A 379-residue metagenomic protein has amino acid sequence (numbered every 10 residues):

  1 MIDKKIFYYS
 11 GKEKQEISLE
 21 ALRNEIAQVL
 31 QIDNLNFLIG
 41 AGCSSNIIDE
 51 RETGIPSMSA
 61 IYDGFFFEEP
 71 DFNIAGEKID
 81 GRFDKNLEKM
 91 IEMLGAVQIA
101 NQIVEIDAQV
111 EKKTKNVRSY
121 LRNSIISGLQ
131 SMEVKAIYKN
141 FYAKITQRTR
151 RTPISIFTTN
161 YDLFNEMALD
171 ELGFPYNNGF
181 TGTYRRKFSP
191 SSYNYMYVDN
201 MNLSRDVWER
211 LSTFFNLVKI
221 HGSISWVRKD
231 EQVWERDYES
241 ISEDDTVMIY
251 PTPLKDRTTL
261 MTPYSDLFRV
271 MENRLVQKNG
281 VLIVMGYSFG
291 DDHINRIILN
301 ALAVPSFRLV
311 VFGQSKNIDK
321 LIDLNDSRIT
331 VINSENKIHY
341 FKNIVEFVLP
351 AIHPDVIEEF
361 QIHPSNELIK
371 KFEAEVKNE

Functional and structural regions predicted by a protein language model:
M1-F37, V207, R257-T259, S265-E379: SIR2/sirtuin-family catalytic core signature
M1-M167: Gly/serine-rich nucleotide phosphate-binding loop at the start of the catalytic core of nucleotide/ADP-ribose-handling
G42-S45, Y161-F164, G222-S225, S288-G290 (+1 more regions): Short, solvent-exposed loop/turn segments at secondary-structure junctions
N46-I48, N165-M167, W226-D230, H293 (+1 more regions): Short helix/loop capping segments that flank catalytic or ligand/cofactor-binding pockets
E50-I61, D170-Y176, L299, N325-R328: Short secondary-structure boundary/capping segments
E68-F72, T183-D199, V310-L321: Short, flexible loop segments at boundaries between secondary-structure elements
K78-N101, R148-V247: Extended, H/D-rich, highly charged conserved domains that either
E231-Q277: Acidic, metal/cofactor-coordinating or nucleic-acid-engaging core segments within structured domains
